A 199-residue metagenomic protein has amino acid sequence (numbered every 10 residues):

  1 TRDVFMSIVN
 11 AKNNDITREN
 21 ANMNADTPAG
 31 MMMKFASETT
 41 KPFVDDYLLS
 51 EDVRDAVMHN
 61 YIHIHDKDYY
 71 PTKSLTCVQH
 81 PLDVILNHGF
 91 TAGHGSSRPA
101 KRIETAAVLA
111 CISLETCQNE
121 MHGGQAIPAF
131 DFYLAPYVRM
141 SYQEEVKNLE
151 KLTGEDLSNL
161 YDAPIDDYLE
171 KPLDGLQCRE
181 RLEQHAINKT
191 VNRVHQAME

Functional and structural regions predicted by a protein language model:
T1-E199: Extended catalytic cores of very large enzyme megasubunits
